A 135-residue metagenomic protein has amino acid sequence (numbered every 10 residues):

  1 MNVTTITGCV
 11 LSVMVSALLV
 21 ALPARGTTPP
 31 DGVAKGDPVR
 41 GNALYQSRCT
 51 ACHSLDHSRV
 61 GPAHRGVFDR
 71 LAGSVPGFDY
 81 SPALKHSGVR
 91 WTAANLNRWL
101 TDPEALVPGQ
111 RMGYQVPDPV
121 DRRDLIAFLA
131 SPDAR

Functional and structural regions predicted by a protein language model:
M1-I6: N-terminal secretory signal peptides that target proteins for export/translocation
V10-A21: Bacterial N-terminal signal peptides
L19-L44: Electrostatic cytochrome c docking/interface patches
K35-N42, S54, S58-T92, Y114-V116: Gly/Gly-Pro-rich "capping" loops immediately C-terminal to redox-active cysteine motifs in periplasmic/lumenal
Y45-L55, L125, L129: The canonical Cys-X-X-Cys-His
C49, R59-G61, V107-G109: Short secondary-structure junction motifs
T92-R135: C-terminal capping alpha-helices of c-type cytochrome domains
